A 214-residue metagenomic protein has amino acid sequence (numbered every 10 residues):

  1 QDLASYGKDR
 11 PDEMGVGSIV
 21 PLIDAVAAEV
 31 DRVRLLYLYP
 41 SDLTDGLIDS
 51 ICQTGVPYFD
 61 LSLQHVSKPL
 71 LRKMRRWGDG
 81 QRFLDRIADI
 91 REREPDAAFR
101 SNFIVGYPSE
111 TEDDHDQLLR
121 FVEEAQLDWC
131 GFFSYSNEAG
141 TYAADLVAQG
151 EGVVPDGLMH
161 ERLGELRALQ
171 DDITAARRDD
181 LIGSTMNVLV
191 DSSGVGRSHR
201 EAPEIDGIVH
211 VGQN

Functional and structural regions predicted by a protein language model:
Q1-D113: Conserved SAM/AdoMet-binding glycine-rich loop
D2, L63-S67, S134-A139, S192 (+1 more regions): Short, small-residue-rich loop/turn micro-motifs
Y6-E29, K73, W77, N137-D172: Radical SAM enzyme [4Fe-4S]-AdoMet core and its adjacent flexible, acidic and glycine-rich loops/tails across
L35, L61, N102, V122 (+3 more regions): Conserved, mostly hydrophobic/aromatic
V56-Y58, E94, A98-R100, L127 (+3 more regions): Active-site lining segments that contact anionic ligands and/or coordinate catalytic metals
G80-V153: N-terminal intrinsically disordered, low-complexity, charge/repeat-rich segments that act as generic
L146-N214: Terminal RNA-binding accessory module
